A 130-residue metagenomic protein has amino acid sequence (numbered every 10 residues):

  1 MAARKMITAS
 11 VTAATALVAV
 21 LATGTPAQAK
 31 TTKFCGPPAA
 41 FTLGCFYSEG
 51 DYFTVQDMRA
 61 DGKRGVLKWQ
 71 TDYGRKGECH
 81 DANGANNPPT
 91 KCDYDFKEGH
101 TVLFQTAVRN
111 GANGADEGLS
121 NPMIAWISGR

Functional and structural regions predicted by a protein language model:
M1-L43: N-terminal prepro-regions of secreted/extracellular proteins
Q28-R130: Post-signal peptide N-terminal regions of Sec-secreted extracellular proteins
